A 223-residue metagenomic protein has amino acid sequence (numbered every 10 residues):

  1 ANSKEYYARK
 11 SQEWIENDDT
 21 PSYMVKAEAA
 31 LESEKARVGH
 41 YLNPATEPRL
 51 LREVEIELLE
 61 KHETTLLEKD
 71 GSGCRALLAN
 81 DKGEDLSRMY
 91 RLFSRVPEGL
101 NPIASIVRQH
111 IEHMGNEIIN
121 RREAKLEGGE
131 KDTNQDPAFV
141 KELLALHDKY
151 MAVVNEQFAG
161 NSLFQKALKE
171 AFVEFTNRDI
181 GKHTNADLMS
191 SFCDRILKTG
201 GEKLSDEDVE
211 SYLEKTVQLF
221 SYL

Functional and structural regions predicted by a protein language model:
A1-L223: Eukaryotic scaffold/interaction segments
